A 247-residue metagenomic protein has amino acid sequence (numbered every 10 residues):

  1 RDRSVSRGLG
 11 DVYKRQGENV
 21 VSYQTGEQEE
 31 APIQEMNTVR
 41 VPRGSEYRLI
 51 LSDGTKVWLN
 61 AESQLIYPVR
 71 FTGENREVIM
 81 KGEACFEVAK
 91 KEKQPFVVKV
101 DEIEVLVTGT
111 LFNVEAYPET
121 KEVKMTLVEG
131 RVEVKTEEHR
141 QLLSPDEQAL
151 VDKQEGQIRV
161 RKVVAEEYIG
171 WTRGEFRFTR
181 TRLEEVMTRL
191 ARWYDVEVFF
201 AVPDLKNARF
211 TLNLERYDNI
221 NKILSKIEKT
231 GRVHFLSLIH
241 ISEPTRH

Functional and structural regions predicted by a protein language model:
R1-S242, R246: A residue-level detector for the "anchor" residue at the start of short, highly conserved motifs
